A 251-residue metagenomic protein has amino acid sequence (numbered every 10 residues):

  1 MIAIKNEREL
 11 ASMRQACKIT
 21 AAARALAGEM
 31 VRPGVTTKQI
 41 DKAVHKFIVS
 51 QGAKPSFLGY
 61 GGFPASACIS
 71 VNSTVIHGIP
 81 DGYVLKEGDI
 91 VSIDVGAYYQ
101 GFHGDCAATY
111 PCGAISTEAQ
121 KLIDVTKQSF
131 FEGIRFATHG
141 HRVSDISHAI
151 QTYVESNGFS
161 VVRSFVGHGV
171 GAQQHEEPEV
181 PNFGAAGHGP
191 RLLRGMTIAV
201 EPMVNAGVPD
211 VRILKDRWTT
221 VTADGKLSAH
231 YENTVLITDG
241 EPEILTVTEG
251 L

Functional and structural regions predicted by a protein language model:
M1-L251: Active-site neighborhoods and metal-handling regions in enzymes and metal-associated proteins
